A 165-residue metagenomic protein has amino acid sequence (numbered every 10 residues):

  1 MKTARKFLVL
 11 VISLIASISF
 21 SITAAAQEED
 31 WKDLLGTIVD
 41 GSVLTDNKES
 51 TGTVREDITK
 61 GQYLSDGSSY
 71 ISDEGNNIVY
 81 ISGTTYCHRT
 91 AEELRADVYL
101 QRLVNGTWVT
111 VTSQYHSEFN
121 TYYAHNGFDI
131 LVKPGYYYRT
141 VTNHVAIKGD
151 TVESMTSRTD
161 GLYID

Functional and structural regions predicted by a protein language model:
M1-S72: N-terminal prepro-regions of secreted/extracellular proteins
K60-V98: Short, surface-exposed binding/anchoring microloops in extracellular/periplasmic proteins
D73-N77, L103-G106, L131-Y138, D165: A short, structured loop/turn motif at beta-sheet edges
T85-R89, L100-V104, A146-K148: Beta-strand elements of well-folded, non-transmembrane domains
V98, T107-T121: Solvent-exposed serine/threonine-rich low-complexity stretches and specific carbohydrate-binding patches
Y123-V132: Exposed aromatic-hydrophobic patches
Y136-G149: Short, aromatic- and glycine-rich surface loops/edge beta-strands on solvent-exposed regions
D150-D165: Short beta-strand elements
